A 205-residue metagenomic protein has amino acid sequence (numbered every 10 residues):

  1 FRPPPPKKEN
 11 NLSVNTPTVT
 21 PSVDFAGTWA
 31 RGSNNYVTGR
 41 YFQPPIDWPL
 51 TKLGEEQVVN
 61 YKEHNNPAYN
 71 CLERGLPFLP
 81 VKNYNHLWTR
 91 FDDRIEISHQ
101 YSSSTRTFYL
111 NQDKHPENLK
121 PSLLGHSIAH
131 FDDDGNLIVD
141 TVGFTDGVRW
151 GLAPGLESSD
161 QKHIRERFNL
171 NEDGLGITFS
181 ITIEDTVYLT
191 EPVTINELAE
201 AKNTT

Functional and structural regions predicted by a protein language model:
F1-T205: PEST-like low-complexity, intrinsically disordered acidic/proline/serine-rich tracts that flank trafficking/processing
